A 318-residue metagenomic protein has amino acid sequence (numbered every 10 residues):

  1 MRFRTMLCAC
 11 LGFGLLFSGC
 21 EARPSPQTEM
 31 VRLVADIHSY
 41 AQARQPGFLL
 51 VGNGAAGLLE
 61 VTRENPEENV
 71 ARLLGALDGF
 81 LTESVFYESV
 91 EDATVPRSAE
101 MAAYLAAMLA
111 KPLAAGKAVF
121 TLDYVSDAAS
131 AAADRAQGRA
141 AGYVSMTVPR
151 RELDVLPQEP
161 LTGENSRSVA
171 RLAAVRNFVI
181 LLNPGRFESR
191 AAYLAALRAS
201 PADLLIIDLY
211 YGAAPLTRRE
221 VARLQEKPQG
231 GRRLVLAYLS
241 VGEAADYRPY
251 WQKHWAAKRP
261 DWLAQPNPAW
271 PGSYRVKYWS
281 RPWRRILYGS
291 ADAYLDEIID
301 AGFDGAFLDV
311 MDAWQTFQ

Functional and structural regions predicted by a protein language model:
M1-L7: Bacterial N-terminal signal peptides that target proteins for export
F3, L16-F17: Short, aromatic- and cysteine-enriched interfacial helices/patches that mediate contacts at lipid membranes
C8-L16: Bacterial N-terminal signal peptides
S18-Q318: Glycan-processing catalytic domains of CAZymes
